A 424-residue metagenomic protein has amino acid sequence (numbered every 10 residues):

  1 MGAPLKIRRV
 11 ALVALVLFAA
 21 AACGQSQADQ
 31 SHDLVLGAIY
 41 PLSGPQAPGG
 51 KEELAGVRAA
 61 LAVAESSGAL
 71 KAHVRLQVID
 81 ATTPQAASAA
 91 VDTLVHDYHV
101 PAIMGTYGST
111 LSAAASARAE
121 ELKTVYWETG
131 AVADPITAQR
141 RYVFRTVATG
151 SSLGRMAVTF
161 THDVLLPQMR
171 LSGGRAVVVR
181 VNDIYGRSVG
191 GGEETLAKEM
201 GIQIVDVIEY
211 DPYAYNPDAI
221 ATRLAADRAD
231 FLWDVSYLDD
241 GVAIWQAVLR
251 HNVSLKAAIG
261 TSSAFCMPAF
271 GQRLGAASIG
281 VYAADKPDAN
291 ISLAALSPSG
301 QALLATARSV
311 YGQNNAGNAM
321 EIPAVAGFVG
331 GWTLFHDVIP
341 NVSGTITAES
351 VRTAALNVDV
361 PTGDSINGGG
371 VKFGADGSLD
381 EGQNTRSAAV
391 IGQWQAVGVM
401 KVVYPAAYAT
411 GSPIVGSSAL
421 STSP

Functional and structural regions predicted by a protein language model:
M1-V35, S66-S67, V95, T422-P424: Short, low-complexity disordered leader/linker segments with a strong preference for bacterial N-terminal type II
G24, D29-S31, P48-A55, V63 (+4 more regions): Beta-alpha junction/loop-to-helix N-cap segments that form part of ligand/metal-binding clefts
L34-R58, Q77-Q85, Y107-G108, V179-S188 (+2 more regions): Extracytoplasmic "Venus flytrap"
A38, L94-Y107, W127-G130, R175-V179 (+4 more regions): Periplasmic-binding protein-like
W127-E128, D134, P212, S254-G275 (+2 more regions): Venus flytrap/periplasmic-binding-protein-like
A133-P135, V143-S254, A294-P298: Extracellular/periplasmic Venus flytrap/periplasmic-binding protein
V248-F328, A406, T410, S417-T422: Extracellular/periplasmic periplasmic-binding protein-like sensory domains
Q313-A324, H336-K401: Segments of small-molecule ligand-sensing domains
